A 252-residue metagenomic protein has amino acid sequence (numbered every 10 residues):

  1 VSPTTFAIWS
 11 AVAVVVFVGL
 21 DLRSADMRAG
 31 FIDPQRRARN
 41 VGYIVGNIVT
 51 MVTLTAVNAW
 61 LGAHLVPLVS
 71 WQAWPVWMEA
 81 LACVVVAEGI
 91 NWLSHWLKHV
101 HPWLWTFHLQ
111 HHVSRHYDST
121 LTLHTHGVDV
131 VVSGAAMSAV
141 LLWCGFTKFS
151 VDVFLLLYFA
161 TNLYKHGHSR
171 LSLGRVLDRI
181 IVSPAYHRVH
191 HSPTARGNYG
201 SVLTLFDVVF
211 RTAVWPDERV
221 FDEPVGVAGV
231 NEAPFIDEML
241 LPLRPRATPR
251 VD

Functional and structural regions predicted by a protein language model:
V1-V14: Hydrophobic transmembrane alpha-helical segments in integral membrane proteins
G19-A38: Membrane-interface helix-loop junction between the first two transmembrane segments
L22, I44, S201, L205-T212 (+2 more regions): A transmembrane-helix-recognition feature enriched in membrane-embedded lipid enzymes and envelope glyco-/phospholipid
D33-L68: Topogenic membrane-insertion module of multi-pass membrane proteins
V45-L54, V69, W74-E223: Membrane-embedded catalytic scaffold of the fatty acid hydroxylase/desaturase
D222-D252: A membrane-cytosol interface segment of integral membrane proteins
